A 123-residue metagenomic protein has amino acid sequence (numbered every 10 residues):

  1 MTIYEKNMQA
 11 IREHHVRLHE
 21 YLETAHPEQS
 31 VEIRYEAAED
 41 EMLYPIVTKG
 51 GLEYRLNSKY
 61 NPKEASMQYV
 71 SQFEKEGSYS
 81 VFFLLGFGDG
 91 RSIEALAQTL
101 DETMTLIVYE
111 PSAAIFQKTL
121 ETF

Functional and structural regions predicted by a protein language model:
M1-F123: N-terminal donor/sugar-recognition subdomains of glycan-related enzymes, prototypically the membrane-proximal stem
